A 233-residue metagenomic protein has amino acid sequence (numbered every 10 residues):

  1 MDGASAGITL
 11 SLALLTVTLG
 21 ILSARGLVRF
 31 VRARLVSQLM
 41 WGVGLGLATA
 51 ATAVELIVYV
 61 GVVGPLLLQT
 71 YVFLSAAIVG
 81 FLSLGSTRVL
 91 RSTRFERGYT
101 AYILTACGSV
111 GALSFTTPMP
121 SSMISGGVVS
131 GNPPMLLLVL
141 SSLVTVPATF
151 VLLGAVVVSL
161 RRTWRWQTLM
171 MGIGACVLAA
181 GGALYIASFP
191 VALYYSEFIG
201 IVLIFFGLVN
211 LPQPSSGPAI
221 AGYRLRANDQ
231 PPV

Functional and structural regions predicted by a protein language model:
G3-L22, L35-V110, Y194-F206: Individual alpha-helical transmembrane segments in multi-pass integral membrane proteins
I21-L27, F81-R88, V139-W164: Alpha-helical transmembrane segments in multipass membrane proteins, preferentially the mid-helix core
S23-G26, F115, N210: Hydrophobic membrane-targeting signal helices
V31-S37, T163-W164: Short helix-adjacent coil turns
L45-A48, T145-A148, L178: Hydrophobic transmembrane alpha-helices of secondary-active solute transporters
E55-V62, T116-S122, G182-S188: Juxtamembrane "helix-exit" motif on the non-cytosolic side of transmembrane helices
A76, G80, V89-F150: Membrane-proximal helix-loop-helix units in multi-pass membrane proteins
F150-V233: C-terminal transmembrane-bundle signature of multipass membrane proteins, characterized by strong activation on
